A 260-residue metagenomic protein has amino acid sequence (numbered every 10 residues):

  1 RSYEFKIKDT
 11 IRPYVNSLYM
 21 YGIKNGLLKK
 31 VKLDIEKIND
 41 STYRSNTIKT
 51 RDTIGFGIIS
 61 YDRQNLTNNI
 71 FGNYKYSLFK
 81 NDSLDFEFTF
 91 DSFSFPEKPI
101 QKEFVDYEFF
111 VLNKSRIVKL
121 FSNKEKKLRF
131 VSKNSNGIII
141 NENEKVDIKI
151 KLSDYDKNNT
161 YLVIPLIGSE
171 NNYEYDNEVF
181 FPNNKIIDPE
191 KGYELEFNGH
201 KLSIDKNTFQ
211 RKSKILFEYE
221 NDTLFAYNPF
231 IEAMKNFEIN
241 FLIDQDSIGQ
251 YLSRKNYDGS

Functional and structural regions predicted by a protein language model:
R1-Y21, K29: Conserved, short, structured surface segments that act as functional micro-motifs
T10, S41, T53, S83 (+3 more regions): Coil residues (strongly favoring Ser/Thr
L33-R44, G72, F79-I139: Exoplasmic/lumenal beta-rich domain surfaces
K37-F79, D147, I231-I239: Contiguous beta-strand segments within globular domains
S60, L152-D154: Conserved structural position at the C-terminal beta-strand of extracellular beta-sandwich adhesion modules
I139-K145, D246: Surface-exposed, short loops/turns at beta-strand junctions within beta-sandwich domains
K145-D147, Y155-F181: Short beta-strand elements
E174-E178, P182-E190, R211-G259: Proteolytic processing hotspots in large secreted/extracellular or virion-associated proteins and select intracellular
